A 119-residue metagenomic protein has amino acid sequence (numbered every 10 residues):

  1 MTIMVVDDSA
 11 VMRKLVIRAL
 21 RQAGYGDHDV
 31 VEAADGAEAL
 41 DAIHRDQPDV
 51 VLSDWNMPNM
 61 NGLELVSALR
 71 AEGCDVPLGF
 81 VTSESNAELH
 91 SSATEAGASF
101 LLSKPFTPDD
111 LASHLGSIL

Functional and structural regions predicted by a protein language model:
D8, K104: A Lys-centered signature of the CheY-like receiver
A10-V31: Two-component/phosphorelay signaling modules centered on CheY-like receiver
D35-E38, N61-E64: Acidic catalytic/metal-coordinating carboxylates
D46-L52: Active-site beta3 strand of CheY-like receiver
D54, T82: Active-site residues of response regulator receiver
M57: Receiver (REC) domain active-site loop signature in two-component systems and cognate sites in sensor histidine kinases
E64, S85-F100: Alpha4 helix (beta4-alpha4-beta5 surface) of REC/receiver domains from two-component response regulators
E88, F106-L115: C-terminal output helix
